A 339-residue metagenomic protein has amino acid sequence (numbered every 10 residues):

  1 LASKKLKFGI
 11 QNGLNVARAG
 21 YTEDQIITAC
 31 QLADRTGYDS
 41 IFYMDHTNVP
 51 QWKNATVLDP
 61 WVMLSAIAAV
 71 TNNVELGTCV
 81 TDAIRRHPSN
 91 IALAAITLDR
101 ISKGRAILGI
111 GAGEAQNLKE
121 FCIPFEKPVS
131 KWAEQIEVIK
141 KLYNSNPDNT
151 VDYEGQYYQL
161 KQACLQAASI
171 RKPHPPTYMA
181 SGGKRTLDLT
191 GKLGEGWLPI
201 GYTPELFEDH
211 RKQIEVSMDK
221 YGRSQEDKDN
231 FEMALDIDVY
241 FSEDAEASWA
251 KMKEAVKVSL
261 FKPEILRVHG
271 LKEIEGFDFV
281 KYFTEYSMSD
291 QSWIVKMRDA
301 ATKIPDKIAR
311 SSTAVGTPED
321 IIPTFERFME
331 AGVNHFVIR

Functional and structural regions predicted by a protein language model:
L1-E75, P175: N-terminal beta1-alpha1-beta2 module of alpha/beta enzyme domains
K4-L6, S89-G196, I200-N230: Internal, glycine-rich beta/alpha segment that forms the wall or movable "lid" of small-molecule/cofactor binding
F8-N12, I41-Y43, E75-T78, A106-I110 (+4 more regions): Hydrophobic faces of well-ordered beta-strands that scaffold small-molecule active sites in alpha/beta enzyme cores
I10-D24, T81-S89, R171-G182, V239-S242 (+1 more regions): Active-site mouth loops of central-metabolism enzymes
Y21, Q25-T28, A55-D59, R86 (+7 more regions): Alpha-helix N-cap and loop-to-helix initiation/capping positions
Y21-A33, I91-A94, A180-L189, M252 (+1 more regions): Short, acidic/polar
T36, I101, K192-L193, A331-V333: Structural motif
V129-A168, F207-R327: An alpha-helical appendage that flanks or caps ligand/catalytic pockets
